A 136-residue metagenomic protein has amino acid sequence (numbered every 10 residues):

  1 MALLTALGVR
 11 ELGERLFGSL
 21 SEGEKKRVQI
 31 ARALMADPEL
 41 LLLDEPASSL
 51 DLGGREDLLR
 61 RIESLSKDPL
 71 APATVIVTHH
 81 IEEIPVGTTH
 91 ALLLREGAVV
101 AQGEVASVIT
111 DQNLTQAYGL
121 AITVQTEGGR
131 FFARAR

Functional and structural regions predicted by a protein language model:
M1-L12: Conserved ABC ATPase "signature" region
L16-L20, E24: Conserved ABC ATPase signature
D37: Conserved catalytic motifs of ABC-family nucleotide-binding domains
L41-E45: Catalytic Walker B motif of ABC-type/P-loop ATPase nucleotide-binding domains
E56-L70: Helical segment within the ABC ATPase nucleotide-binding domain
T115-R136: ABC ATPase nucleotide-binding domains
